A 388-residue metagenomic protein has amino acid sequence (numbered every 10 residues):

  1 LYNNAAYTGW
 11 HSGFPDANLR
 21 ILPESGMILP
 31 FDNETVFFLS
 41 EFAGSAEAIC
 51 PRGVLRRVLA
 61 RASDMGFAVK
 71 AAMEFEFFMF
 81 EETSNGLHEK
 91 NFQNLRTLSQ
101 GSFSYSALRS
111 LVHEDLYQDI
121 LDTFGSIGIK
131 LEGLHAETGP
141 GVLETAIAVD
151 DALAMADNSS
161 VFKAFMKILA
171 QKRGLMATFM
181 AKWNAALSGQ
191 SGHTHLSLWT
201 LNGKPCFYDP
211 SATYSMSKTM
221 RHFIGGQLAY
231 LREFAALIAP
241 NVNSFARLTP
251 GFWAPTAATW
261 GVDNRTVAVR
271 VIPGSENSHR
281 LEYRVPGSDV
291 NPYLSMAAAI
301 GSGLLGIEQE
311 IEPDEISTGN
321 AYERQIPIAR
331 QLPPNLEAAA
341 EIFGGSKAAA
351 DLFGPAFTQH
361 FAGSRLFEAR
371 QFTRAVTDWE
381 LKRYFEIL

Functional and structural regions predicted by a protein language model:
L1-G133, L175, I328-L388: ATP/Mg2+-dependent ligation/transfer catalytic cores
M27-E34, V69-K70, L134-T138, L187 (+2 more regions): Short glycine/proline-enriched loop/turn "hinge" motifs that connect secondary-structure elements and lie
V36-A43, L143-V149, L196, Y283: Short, hydrophobic beta-strand segments
E47-G53, A154-D157, K204-F207, N291-Y293: Short, conserved charged micro-motifs
D64-K70, D122-K130, A154-M155, F162-T178 (+2 more regions): Secondary-structure boundary elements
K70-F78, N91-A107, I127-I147, A177-S197 (+1 more regions): Core alpha/beta catalytic barrel or barrel-like domain that forms the active/cofactor pocket in diverse metabolic
V149-V161, N184-A185: Active-site neighborhood of thiol-dependent amide/isopeptide-bond enzymes
I168-Q171, L175-M176, L201-L388: Catalytic-core signal marking the mid-to-C-terminal active-site face
